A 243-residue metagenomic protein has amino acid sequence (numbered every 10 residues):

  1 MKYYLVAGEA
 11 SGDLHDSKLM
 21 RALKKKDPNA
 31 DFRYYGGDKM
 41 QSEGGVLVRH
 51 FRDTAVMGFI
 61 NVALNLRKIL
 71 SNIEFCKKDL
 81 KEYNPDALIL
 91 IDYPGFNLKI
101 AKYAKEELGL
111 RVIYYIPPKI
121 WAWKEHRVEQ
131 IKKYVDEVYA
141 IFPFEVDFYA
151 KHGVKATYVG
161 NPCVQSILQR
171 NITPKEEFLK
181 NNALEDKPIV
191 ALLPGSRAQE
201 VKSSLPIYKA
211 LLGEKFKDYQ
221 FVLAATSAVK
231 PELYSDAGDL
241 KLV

Functional and structural regions predicted by a protein language model:
M1-K2, L110, P188, Y219: Nucleotide donor/acceptor-binding cores
Y3-N182, L193-V201, L205, E214-K215 (+1 more regions): Active-site and donor-binding regions of nucleotide-sugar-utilizing enzymes
K187, Q199-V243: Donor-nucleotide binding loops and adjacent catalytic segments primarily of GT-B fold Leloir glycosyltransferases
